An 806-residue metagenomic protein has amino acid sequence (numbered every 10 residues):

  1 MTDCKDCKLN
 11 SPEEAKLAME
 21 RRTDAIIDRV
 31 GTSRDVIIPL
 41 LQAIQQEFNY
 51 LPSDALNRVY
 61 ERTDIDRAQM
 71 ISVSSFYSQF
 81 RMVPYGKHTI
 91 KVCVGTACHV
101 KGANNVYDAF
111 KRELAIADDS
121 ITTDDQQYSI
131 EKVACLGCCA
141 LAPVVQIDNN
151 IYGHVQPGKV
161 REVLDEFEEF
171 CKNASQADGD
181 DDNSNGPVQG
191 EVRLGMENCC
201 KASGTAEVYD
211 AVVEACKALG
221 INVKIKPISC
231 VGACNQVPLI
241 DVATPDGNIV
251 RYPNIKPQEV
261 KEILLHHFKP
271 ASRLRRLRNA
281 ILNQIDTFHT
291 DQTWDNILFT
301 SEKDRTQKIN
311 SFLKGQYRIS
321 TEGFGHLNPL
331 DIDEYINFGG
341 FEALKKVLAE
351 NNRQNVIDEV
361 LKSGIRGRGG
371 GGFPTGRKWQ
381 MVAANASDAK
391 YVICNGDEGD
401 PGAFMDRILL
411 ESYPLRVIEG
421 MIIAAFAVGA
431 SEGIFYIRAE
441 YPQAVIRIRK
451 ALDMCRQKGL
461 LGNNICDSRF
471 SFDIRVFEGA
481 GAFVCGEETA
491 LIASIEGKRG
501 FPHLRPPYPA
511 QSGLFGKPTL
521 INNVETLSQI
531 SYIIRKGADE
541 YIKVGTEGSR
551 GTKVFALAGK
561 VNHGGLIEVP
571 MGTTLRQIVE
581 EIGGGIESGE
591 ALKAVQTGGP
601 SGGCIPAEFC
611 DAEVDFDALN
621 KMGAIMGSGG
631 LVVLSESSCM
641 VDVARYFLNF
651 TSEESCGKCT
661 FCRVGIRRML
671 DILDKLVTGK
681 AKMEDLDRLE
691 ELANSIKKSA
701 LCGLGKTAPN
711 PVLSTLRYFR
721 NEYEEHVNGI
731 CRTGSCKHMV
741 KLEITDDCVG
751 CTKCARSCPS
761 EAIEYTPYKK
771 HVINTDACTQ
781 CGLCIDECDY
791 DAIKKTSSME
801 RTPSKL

Functional and structural regions predicted by a protein language model:
M1-D747, K753, S757, P767-K769 (+3 more regions): Feature of Fe-S/electron-transfer and energy-metabolism proteins that preferentially highlights extended coupling
